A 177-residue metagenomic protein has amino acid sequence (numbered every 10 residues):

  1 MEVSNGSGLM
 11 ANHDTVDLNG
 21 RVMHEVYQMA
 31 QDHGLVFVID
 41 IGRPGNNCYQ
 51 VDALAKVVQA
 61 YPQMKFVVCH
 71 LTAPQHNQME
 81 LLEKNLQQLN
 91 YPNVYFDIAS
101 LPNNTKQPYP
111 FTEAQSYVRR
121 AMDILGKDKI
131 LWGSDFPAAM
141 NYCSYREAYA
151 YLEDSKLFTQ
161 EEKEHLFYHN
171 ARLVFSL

Functional and structural regions predicted by a protein language model:
M1-P44, D97-L101: Active-site gating/metal-coordination segments in enzymes
V3, I41, L71, D135-F136: Active-site metal-binding loops of divalent metal-dependent hydrolases
M23-H33, A55-P62, E83-N93, R120-G126: Acidic (Asp/Glu)-rich catalytic clusters
A30, H70, F96, D135 (+2 more regions): Conserved, mostly hydrophobic/aromatic
G34-V38, K65-V67, N93-D97, K129-L131: Structural preference for beta-strand elements that scaffold enzyme active sites
C48-L54, H76-L86, K106-S116, M140-L152: Histidine/acidic-residue-rich catalytic or RNA/ligand-binding cores of hydrolases and nuclease-related proteins
L86-D123: Aromatic-anchored helix/helix-loop segment that forms the rim or "lid" of small-molecule/cofactor binding pockets
R119-R120, I124-L131, M140-L177: Mid-to-C-terminal alpha-helical segments outside catalytic/metal-binding sites
